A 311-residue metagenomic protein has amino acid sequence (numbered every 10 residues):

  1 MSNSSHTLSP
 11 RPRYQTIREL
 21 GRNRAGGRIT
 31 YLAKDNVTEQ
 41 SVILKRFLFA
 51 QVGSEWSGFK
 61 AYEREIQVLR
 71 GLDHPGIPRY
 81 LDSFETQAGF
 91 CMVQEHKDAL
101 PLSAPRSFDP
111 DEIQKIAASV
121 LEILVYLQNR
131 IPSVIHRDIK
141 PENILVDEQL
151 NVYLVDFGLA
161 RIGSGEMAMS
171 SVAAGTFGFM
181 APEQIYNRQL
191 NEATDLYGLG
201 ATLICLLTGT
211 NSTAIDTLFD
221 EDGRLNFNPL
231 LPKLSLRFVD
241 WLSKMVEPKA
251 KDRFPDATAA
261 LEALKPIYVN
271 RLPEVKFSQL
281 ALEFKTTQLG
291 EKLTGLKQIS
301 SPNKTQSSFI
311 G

Functional and structural regions predicted by a protein language model:
Q51-G71: AlphaC helix of the eukaryotic protein kinase fold
S83: Activation-segment/catalytic-loop signature of the eukaryotic protein kinase fold
Q87-P101: Conserved short submotifs of the Hanks-type protein kinase catalytic core that shape the nucleotide-binding pocket
I116-A117: Activation segment signature within eukaryotic-like protein kinase domains
Q128-V146: Catalytic-loop of the protein kinase fold
M169-E183: Conserved activation segment of eukaryotic-like protein kinases, specifically the C-terminal portion of the activation
D195: Conserved catalytic-loop aspartate of Hanks-type protein kinases
